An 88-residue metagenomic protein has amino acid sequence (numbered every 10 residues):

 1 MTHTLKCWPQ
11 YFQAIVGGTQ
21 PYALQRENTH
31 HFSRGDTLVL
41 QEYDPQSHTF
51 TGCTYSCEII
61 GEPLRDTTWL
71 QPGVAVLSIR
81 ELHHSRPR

Functional and structural regions predicted by a protein language model:
T2-P21: Short, basic/aromatic beta-hairpin or loop at an interaction surface
P21-N28: Short alpha-helix capping/helix-loop boundary micro-motifs
P45-S56: Short, Lys/Arg- and Gly-enriched loop/turn segments at beta-strand edges
Y55, G61-R88: Glycine- and charge-enriched low-complexity intrinsically disordered segments
